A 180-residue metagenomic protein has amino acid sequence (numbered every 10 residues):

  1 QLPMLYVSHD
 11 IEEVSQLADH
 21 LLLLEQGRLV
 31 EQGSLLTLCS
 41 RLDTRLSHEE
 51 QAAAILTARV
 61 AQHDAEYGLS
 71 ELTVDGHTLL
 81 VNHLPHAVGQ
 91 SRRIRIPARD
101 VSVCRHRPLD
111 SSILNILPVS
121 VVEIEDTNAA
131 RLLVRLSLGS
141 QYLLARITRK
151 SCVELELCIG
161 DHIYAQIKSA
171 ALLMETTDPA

Functional and structural regions predicted by a protein language model:
L2-V7: Conserved H-loop
S8-H77: Internal alpha/beta loop-helix hairpins
E50-A52, H86, S111-I113, N128 (+1 more regions): A generic structural micro-feature
A54, N115-L117, L132: Hydrophobic core residues within well-ordered beta-strands of beta-rich domains
A58, L80-V81, L132: A structural detector for short beta-strand units
H63-Y67, E125-A130: Short, conserved beta-turn/loop elements at beta-strand boundaries and strand-helix junctions
S70-D75, L133-G139, R146: Short, acidic/hydrophobic/Gly-rich beta-strand patch recurrent on exposed beta strands that often constitutes part
T78-E125, Y142, R146-A180: Glycine/charge-rich catalytic "coupling/switch" loops of P-loop NTPases
